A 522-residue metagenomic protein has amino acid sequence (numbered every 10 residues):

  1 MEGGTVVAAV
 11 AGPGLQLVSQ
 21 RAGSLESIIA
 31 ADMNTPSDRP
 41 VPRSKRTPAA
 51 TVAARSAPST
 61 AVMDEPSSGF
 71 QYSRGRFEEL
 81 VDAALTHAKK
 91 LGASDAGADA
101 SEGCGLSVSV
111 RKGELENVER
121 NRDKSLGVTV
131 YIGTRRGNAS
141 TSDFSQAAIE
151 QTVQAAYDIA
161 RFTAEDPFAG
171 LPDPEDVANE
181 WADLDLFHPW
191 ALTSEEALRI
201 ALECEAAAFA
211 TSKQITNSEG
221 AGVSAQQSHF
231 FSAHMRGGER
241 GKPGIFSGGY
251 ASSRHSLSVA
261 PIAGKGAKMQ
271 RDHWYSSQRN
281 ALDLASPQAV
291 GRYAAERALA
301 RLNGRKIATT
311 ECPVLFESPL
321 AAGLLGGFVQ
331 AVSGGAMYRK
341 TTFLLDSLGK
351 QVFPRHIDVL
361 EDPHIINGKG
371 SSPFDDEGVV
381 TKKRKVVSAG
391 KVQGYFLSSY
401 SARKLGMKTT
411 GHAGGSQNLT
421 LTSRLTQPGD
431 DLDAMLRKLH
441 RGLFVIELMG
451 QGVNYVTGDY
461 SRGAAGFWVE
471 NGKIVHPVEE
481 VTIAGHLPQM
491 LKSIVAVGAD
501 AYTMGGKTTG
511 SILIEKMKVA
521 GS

Functional and structural regions predicted by a protein language model:
M1-E2: N-terminal secretory signal peptides and thylakoid transit peptides that target proteins across membranes
V7-A9, L15-Q20, S24, I28-I29 (+9 more regions): Active-site bordering "gate/hinge" segments that shape substrate access to catalytic or cofactor-binding pockets
N280, A331, L345-S522: Dual-mode signal for accessory low-complexity, basic/Gly-rich regions
